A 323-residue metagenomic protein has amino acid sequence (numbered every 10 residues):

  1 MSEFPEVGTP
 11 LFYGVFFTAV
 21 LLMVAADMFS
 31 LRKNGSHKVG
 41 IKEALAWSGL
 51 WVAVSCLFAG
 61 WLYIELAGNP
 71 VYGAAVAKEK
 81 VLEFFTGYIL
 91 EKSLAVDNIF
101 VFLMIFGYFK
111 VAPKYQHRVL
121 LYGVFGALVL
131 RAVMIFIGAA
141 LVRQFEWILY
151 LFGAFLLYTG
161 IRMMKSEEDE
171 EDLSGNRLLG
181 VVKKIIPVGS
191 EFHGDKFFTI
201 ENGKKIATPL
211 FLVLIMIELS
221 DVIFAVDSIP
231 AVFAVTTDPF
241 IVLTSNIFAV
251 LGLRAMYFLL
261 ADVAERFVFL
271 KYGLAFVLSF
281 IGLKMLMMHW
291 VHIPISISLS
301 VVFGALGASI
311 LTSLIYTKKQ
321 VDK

Functional and structural regions predicted by a protein language model:
M1-K323: Multi-pass alpha-helical transmembrane bundle typical of ion/small-solute transporters and intramembrane aspartyl
